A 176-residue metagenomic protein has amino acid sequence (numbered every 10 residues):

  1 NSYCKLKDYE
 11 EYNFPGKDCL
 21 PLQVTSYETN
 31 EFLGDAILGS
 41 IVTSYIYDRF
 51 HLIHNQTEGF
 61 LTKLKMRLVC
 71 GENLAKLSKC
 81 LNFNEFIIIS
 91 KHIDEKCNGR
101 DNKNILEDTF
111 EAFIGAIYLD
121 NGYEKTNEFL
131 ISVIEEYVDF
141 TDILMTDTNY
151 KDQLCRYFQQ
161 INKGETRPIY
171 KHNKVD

Functional and structural regions predicted by a protein language model:
N1-D176: Double-stranded RNA-binding/processing signature
